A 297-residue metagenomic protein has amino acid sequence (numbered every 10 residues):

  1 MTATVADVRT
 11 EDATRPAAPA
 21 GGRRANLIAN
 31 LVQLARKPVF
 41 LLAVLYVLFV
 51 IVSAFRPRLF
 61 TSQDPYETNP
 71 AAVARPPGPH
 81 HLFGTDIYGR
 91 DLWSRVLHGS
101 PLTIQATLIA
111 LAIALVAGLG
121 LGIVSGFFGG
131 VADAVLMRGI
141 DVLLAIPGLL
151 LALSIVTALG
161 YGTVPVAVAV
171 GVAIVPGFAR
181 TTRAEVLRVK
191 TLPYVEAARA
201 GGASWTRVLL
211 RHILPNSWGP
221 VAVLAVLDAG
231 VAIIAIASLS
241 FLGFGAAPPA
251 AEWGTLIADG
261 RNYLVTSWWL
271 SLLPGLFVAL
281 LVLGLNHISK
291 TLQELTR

Functional and structural regions predicted by a protein language model:
M1-Y46, N286-R297: Transmembrane alpha-helical segments of polytopic membrane transport and secretion proteins
L45-Y88, L242-A250: Hydrophobic alpha-helical transmembrane segments of membrane transport/permease proteins and related membrane-embedded
L82, D86, V116, G126-R188 (+2 more regions): Generic hydrophobic transmembrane alpha-helix motif, especially the helices
L92-F127: Transmembrane alpha-helix signature in integral membrane proteins
L144, I155-A158, E185-V186, A235-V278: Glycine-rich helix-loop "coupling/hinge" segments at transmembrane-helix boundaries in multipass transporters
L150-S154, G162, V166-G171, V221-L256: Non-cytoplasmic
A173, G219, V223-A229, W268-R297: C-terminal transmembrane helix and the adjacent membrane-cytosol boundary/short C-terminal tail of inner/organellar
